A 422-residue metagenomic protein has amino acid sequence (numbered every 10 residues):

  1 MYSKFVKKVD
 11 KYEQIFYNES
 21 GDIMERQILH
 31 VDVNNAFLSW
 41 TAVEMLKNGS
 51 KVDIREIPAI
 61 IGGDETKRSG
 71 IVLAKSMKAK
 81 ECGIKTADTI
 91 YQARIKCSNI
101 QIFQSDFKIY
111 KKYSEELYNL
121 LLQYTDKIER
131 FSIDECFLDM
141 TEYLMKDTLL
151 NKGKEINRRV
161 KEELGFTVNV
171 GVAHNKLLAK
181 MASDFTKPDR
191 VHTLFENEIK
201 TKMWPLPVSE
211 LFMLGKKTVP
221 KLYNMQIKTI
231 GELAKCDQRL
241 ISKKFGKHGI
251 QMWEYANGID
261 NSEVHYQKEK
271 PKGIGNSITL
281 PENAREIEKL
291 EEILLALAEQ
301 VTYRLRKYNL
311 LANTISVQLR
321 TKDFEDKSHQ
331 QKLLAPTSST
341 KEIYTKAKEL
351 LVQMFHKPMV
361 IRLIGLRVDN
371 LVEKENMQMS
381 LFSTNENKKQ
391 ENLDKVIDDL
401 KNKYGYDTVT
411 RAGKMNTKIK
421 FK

Functional and structural regions predicted by a protein language model:
Y2-Q251, Y303, N387-K422: Gly/Gly-Pro- and Ser/Thr-rich, intrinsically disordered tail segments characteristic of DNA damage-repair and tolerance
Y17-I23, E210, T218-I361: DNA-contacting surface of Y-family translesion DNA polymerases
N35-A36, E65-R68, K322-E325, L371-K374: Short, charged/polar surface micro-motifs in flexible loops or helix N-caps
W40, A335-K422: Acidic, metal-coordinating catalytic segment for phosphate/diphosphate chemistry, firing primarily on the Nudix
I57, V168, D189, N313-I315 (+2 more regions): Change "...and in nucleic-acid phosphodiester-cleaving endonucleases..." to "...and in nucleic-acid processing enzymes
I60-G62, F103, D139, W253 (+6 more regions): Residues in well-ordered beta-strands of folded domains
C136-E142, S328-Q331, Q378-S383: Short, hydrophobic beta-strand segments
H174-L177, G258, L311-T321, L363-V372 (+1 more regions): A glycine-rich phosphate-binding loop feature that marks nucleotide/adenosyl-phosphate handling sites
